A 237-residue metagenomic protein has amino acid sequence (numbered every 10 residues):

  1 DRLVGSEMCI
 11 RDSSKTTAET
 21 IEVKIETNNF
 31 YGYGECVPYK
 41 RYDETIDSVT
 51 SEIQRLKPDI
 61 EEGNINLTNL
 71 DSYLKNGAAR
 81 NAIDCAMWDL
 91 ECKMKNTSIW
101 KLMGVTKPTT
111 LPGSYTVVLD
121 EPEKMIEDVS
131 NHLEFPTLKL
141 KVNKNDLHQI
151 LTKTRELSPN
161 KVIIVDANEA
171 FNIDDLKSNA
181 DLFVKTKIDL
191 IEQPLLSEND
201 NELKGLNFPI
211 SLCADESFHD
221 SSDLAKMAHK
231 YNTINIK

Functional and structural regions predicted by a protein language model:
R2, C36, C85, L90 (+3 more regions): Generic detector of well-ordered alpha-helical packing
L3-I10: Short, small-residue-biased leader/transition segments that mark boundaries at the very start of proteins
R11-T16: Short Gly/Pro-enriched turn/cap motifs at secondary-structure boundaries
V23, N29, I83, N96 (+3 more regions): Conserved, mostly hydrophobic/aromatic
I25-E26, Y31-K95: Metal- or metallocofactor-binding catalytic centers and their adjacent structured scaffolds across diverse enzyme
G32, I163-V165, L212-C213, I234: Residue-level marker for buried hydrophobic side chains located in beta-strands that build the well-ordered beta-sheet
I99-I210: Metal-dependent enolase-superfamily TIM-barrel catalytic cores that perform enediolate-based chemistry
E198-K237: Catalytic alpha/beta core domains of metabolic enzymes, predominantly
